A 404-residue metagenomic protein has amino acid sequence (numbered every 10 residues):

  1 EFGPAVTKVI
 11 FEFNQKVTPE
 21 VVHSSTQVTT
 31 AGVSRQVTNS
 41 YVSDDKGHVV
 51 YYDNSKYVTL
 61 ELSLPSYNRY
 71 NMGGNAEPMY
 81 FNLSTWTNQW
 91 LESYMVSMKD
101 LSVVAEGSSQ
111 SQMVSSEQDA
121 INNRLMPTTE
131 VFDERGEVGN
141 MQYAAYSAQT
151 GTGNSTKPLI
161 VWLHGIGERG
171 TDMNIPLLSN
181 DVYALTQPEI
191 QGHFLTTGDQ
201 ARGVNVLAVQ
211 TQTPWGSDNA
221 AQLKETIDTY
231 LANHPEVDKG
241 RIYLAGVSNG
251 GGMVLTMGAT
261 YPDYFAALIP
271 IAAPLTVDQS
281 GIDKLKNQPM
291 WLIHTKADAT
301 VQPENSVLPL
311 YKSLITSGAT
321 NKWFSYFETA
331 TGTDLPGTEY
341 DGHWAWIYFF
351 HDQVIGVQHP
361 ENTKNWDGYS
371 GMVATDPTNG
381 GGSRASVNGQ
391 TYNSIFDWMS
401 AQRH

Functional and structural regions predicted by a protein language model:
E1-K8, G32-K157: A domain-start/cap signature at the N-terminus of enzymes
A5-V21: A short glycine/threonine-centered beta-strand motif
T152-S155, W215-S248: Gly/Ser-rich "nucleophile elbow"/oxyanion-hole loop immediately N-terminal to the catalytic nucleophile in hydrolases
K157-K224: Active-site machinery of serine-nucleophile hydrolases
I175, Q302-T316, W323-F327: Short alpha-helix in the alpha/beta-hydrolase fold that links the catalytic acid
A232-H234, G240-K286: Primarily recognizes the serine-hydrolase "nucleophile elbow" in alpha/beta-hydrolase and SGNH/GDSL folds
W291-D298: Short beta-strand/loop motif that positions the catalytic acidic residue of the alpha/beta-hydrolase fold
A299, T316-H404: C-terminal catalytic histidine-bearing segment of alpha/beta-hydrolase fold enzymes
